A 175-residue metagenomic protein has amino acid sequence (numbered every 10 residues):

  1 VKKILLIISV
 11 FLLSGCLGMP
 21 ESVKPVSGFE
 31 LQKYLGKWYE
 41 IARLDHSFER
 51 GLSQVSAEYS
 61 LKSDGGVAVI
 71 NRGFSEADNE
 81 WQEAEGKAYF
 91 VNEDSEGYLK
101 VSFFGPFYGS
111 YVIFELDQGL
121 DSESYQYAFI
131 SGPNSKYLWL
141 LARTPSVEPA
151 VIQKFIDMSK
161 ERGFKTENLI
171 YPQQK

Functional and structural regions predicted by a protein language model:
I4-L13: Sec-dependent N-terminal signal peptides
C16-K175: A beta-rich soluble binding module of mature secreted/lumenal proteins
